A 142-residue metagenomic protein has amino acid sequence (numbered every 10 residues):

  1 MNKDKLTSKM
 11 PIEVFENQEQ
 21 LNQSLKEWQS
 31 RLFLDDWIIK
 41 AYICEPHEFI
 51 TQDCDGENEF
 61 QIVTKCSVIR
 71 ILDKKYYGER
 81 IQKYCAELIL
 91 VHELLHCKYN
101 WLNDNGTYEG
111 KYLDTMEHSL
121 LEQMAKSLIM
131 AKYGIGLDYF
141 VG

Functional and structural regions predicted by a protein language model:
N2-Q23: Charge-rich, low-complexity N-terminal segments
D4, W37-I50: Propeptide-to-catalytic entry region of secreted or membrane-anchored zinc metalloproteases
E16-W37: Zn2+-dependent metallopeptidase catalytic core
A41, I69, L90-V91: Hydrophobic beta-strand residues in large extracellular and virion-surface proteins
P46-Y84, N100-W101, G110-D114: Active-site scaffold of zinc-dependent metalloenzymes
K74, Y84-C85, Y99-V141: Post-HEXXH active-site segment of zinc metalloproteases
Q82-K98: Short alpha-helix carrying the canonical HExxH Zn2+-binding catalytic motif
